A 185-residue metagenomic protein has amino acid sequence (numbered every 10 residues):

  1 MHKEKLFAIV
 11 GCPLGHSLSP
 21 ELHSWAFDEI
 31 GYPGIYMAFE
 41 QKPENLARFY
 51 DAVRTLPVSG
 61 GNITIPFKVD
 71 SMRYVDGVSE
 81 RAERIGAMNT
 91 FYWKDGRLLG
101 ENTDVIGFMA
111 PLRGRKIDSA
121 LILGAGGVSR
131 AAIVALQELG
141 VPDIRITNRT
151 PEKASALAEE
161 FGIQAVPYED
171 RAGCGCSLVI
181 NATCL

Functional and structural regions predicted by a protein language model:
H2-R115: Phosphate/diphosphate ligand-binding glycine-rich loop within oxidoreductases
G11, N102-V105, L112-V141: Glycine-rich adenosine-cofactor-binding loop
A38, I122, I146: Conserved SAM-binding loop
S59, D118, S177-L178: Conserved acidic residues
L139-F161: NAD(P)-binding Rossmann-fold cofactor-contacting core
E160-L185: Rossmann-like adenosine-cofactor binding region
